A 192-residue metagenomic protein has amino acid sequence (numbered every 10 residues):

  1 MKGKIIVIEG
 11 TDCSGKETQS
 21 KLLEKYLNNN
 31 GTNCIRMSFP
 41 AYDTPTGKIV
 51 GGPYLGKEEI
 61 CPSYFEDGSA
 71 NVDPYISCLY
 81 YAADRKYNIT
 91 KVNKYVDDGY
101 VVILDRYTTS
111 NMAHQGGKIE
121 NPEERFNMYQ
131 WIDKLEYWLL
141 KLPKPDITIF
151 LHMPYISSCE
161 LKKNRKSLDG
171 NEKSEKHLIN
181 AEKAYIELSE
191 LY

Functional and structural regions predicted by a protein language model:
I5: Walker A (P-loop) ATP-phosphate-binding motif of ABC ATPase nucleotide-binding domains
I8: Hydrophobic anchor at the beta1->P-loop junction of P-loop NTPases
C13-S14: ATP-binding Walker
E17: Walker A/P-loop
L23, L27-N28: Hydrophobic alpha-helical packing residues
N30-K134, L139-L140: ATP-dependent small-molecule kinase phosphotransfer cores that center on conserved nucleotide phosphate-binding segments
T109-K183: A glycine- and Lys/Arg-enriched "phosphate-lid" helix/loop adjacent to the NTP-binding pocket of small-molecule kinases
